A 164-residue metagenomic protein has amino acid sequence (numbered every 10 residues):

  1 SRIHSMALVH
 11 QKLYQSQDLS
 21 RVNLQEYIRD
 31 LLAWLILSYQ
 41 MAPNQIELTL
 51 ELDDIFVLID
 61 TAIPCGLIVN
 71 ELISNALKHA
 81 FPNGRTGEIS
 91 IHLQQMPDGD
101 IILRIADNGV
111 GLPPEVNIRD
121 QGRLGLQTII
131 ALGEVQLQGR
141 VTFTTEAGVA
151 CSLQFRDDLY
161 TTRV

Functional and structural regions predicted by a protein language model:
S1-H4, L8, R21-S38, Q94: Short beta-to-alpha transition helix within the HATPase_c
L19-V22, Q40-E71, L77-I89: Conserved short strand/loop->alpha-helix "switch" segment adjacent to the catalytic nucleotide/phosphoryl-transfer site
T86-G99: Short beta-strand/loop element within the Bergerat-fold HATPase_c
E88, G111, E146-S152: Glycine-rich nucleotide-binding loop
H92, R104-A106, G148-L159: Short C-terminal beta-strand
D98-Q127: Glycine-rich/acidic phosphate-handling loop/turn and adjacent ATP-lid/helix of nucleotide-binding kinase/ATPase domains
T128-G133: A short alpha-helix in the C-terminal ATP-binding CA
Q136-T144: Glycine-rich ATP-binding loops of the HATPase_c
